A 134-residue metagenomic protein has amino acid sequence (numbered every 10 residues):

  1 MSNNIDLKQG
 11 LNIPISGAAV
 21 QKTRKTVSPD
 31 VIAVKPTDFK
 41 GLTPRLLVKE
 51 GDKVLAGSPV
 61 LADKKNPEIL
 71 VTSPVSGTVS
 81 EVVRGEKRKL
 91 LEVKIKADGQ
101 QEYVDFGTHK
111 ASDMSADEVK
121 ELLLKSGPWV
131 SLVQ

Functional and structural regions predicted by a protein language model:
M1-L47: N-terminal, Lys/Arg-enriched amphipathic/low-complexity engagement segments that precede the first folded domain
T23-T26, V71, R84-G85: Replace "in large, NTP-powered and nucleic-acid-processing enzymes" with "in large, NTP-powered factors and other
D30, S73-V75, L91: A generic structural signal for short beta-strands and their flanking turns/coil linkers
I32-V34, V71-S73, V104-H109: Generic detection of short hydrophobic beta-strand segments and adjacent strand-loop junctions
D38-L42, V54-G57, N66, L70-E81: Generic structural motif
V48-V54, V83-E86: Acidic, glycine-anchored pre-beta loop/turn
L55-E68, L91-G99: Short hydrophobic beta/alpha edge segments that flank linear recognition/processing sites
G85-Q134: Buried, small/hydrophobic-residue-enriched core segments of structured protein domains
